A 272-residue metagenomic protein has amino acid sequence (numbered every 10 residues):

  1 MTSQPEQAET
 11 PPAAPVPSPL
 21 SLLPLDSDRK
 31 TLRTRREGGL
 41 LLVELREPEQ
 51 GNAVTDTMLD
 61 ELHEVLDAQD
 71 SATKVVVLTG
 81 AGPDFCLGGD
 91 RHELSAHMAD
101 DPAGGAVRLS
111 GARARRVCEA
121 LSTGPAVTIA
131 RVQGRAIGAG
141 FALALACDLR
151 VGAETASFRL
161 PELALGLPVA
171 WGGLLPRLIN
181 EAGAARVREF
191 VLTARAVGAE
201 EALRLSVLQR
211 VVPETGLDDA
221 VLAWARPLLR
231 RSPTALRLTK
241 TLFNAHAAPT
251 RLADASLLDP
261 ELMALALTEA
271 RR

Functional and structural regions predicted by a protein language model:
T2-A81: Conserved CoA-thioester-binding segment of acyl-CoA-metabolizing enzymes
V43, L78, D90, L143-L145 (+2 more regions): Hydrophobic/aromatic residues within transmembrane alpha-helices of multi-pass small-molecule transporters
V65-A68, R113-P125: Catalytic-core regions built around general acid/base machinery
A72, G80-V117, G166, T250: Glycine- (often His-adjacent) and acidic-residue-rich active-site loop that binds/positions the CoA thioester
V117, L121, I137-F190, A220 (+1 more regions): CoA-thioester-processing core
A126-G134: A short, small-residue-rich loop immediately preceding and capping a beta-strand
L149, E189, T193-R195, E201 (+2 more regions): Well-ordered beta-strand positions
V151-A156, L208-D254: C-terminal long alpha-helix characteristic of the crotonase
